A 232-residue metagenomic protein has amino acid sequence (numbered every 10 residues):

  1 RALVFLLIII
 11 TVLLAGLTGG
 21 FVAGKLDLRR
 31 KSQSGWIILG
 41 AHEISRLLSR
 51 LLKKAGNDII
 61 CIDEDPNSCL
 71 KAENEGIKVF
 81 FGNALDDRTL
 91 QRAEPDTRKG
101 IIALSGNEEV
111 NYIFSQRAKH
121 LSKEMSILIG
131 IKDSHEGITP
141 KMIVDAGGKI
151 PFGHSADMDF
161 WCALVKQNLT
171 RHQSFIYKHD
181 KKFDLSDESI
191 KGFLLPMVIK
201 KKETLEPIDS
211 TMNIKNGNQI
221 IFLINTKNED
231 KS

Functional and structural regions predicted by a protein language model:
A2-S232: Cytosolic regulatory regions of ion transport systems
